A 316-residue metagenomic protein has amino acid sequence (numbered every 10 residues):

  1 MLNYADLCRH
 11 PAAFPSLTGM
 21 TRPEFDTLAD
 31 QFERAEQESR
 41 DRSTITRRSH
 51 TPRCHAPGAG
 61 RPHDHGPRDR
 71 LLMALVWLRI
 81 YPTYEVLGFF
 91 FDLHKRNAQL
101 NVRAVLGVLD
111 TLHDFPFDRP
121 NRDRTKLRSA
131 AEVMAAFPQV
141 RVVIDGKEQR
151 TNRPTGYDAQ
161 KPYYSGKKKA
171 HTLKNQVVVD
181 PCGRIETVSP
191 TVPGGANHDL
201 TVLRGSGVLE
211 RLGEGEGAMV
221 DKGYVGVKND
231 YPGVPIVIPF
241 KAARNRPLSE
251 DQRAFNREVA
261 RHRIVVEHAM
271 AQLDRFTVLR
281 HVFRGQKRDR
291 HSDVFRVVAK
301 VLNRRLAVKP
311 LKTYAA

Functional and structural regions predicted by a protein language model:
M1-H65, P310-Y314: Charged, often Cys/His-bearing segments associated with DNA-binding zinc-finger transcription factors
H10, T83-V86: A general alpha-helix detector
T18, H63, W77, G88 (+1 more regions): Short, charged/polar micro-motifs that form catalytic or ligand-binding hotspots
R47-R48, V108, L112: Protein maturation boundaries and topogenic segments
H65-G66, E258: Residue-level marker of regulatory loop/turn positions in helix-turn-helix DNA-binding domains and in histidine
G66-Y81: Short, amphipathic alpha-helical "recognition" segments used to contact nucleic acids or chromatin
V86-G107, D114-A316: Short, well-ordered secondary-structure "scaffold" segments embedded in the functional core of diverse domains
